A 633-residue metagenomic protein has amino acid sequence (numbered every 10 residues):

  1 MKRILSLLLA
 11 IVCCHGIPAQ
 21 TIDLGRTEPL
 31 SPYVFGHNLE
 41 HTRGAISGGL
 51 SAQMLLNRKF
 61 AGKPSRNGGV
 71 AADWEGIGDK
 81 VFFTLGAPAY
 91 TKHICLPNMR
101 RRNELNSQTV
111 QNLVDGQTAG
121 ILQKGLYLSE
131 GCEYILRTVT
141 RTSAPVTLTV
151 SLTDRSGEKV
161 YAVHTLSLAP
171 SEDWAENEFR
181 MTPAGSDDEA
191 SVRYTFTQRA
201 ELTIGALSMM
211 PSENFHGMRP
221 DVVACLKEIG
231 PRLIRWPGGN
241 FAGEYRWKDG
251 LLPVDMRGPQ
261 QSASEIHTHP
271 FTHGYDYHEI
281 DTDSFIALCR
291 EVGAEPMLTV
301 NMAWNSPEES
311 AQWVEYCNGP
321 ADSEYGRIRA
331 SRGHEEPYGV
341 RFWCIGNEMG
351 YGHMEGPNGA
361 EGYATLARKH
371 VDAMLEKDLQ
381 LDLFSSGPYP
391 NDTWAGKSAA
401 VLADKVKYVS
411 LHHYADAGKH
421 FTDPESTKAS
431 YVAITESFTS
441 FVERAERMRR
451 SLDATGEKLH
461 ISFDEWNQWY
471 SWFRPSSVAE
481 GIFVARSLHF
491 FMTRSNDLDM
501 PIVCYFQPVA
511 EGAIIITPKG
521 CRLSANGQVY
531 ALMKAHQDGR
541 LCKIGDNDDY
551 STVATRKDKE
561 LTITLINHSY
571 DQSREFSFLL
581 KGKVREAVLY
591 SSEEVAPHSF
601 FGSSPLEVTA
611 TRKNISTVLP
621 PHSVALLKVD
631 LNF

Functional and structural regions predicted by a protein language model:
Q20-H278, E295, A311, E361 (+2 more regions): Extracellular and organelle-lumenal recognition/adhesion modules and their flexible linkers in secreted
H41-T42, H460-T552: Aromatic/acidic polysaccharide-binding cleft in carbohydrate-active enzymes
A190-Y194, G359-G481: Noncatalytic carbohydrate-binding groove/subsite architecture in carbohydrate-active enzymes
S208-H216, A263-H278, L298-W304, G346-A364 (+3 more regions): The substrate-binding groove and active-site-proximal loops of carbohydrate-active enzymes, especially glycoside
P211-P231, F285, S306-F342, A367-E376 (+3 more regions): An active-site-proximal structural segment forming one wall of the substrate-binding cleft that immediately precedes
E324-N358, H413-A415, L459-N467: Active-site groove signature of glycoside hydrolases
D548-G582, S591, H622-K628: Carbohydrate-binding surface patches
L606-F633: C-terminal beta-strand-rich structural cap/linker in extracellular carbohydrate-active enzymes
